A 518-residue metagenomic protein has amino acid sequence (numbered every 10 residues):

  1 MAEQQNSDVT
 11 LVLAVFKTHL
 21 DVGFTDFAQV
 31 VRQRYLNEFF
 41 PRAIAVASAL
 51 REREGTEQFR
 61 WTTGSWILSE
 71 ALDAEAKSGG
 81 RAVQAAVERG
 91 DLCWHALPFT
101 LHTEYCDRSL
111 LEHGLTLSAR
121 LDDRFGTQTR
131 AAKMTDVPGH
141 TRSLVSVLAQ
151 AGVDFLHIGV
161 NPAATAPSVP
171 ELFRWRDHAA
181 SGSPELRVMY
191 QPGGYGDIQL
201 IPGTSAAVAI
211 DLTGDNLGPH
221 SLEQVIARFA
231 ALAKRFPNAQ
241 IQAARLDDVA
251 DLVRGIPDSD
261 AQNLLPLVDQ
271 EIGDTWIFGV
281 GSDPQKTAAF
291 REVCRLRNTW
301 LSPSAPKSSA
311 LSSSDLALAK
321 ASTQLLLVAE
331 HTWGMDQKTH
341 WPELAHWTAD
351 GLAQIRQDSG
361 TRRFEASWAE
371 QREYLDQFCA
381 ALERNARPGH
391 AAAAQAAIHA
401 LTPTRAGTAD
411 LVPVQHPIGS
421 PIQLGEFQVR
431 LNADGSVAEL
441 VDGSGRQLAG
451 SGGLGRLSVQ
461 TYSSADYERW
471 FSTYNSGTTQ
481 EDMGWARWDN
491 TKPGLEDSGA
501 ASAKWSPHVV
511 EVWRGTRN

Functional and structural regions predicted by a protein language model:
M1-F378, R517-N518: Catalytic-domain carbohydrate-binding cleft regions of carbohydrate-active enzymes
D315, A319, L327-N518: Catalytic and substrate-binding regions of extracellular carbohydrate-active enzymes, especially polysaccharide lyases
